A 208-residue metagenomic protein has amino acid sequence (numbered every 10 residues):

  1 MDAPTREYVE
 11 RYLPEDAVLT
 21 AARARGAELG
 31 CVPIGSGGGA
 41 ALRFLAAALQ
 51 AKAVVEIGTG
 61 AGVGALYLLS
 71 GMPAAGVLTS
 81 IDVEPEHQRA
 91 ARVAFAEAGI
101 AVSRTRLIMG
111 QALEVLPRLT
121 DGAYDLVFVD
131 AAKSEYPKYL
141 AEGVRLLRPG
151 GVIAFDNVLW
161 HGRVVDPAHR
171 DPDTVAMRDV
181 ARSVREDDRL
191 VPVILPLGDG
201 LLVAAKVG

Functional and structural regions predicted by a protein language model:
M1-L126, K133-A154, V158-G208: A short alpha-helical cap/connector motif
